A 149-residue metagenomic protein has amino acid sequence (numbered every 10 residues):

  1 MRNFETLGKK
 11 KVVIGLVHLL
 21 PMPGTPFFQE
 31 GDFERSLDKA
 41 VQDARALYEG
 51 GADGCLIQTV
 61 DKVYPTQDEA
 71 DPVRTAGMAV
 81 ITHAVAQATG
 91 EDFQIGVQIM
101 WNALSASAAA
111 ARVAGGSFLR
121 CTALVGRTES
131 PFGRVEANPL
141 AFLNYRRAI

Functional and structural regions predicted by a protein language model:
R2, K9-K10, G15-L16, T66-V97 (+1 more regions): Alpha-helix-loop-beta-strand connector modules within alpha/beta enzyme cores
G15, L47, C55, L119: Conserved, mostly hydrophobic/aromatic
H18-Q42, I95-A103: Active-site mouth loops of central-metabolism enzymes
L19, A103-I149: Conserved anion-binding
F28-K39, E69-G77, G133-A137: Alpha-helix N-cap and loop-to-helix initiation/capping positions
R45-Y48, A111-R112: Non-catalytic positions within long, well-ordered alpha-helices that form the structural scaffold/packing of enzyme
G51-G77, A123-G133: Glycine-rich, proline-tolerant flexible connector loops at the mouths of alpha/beta enzymes
